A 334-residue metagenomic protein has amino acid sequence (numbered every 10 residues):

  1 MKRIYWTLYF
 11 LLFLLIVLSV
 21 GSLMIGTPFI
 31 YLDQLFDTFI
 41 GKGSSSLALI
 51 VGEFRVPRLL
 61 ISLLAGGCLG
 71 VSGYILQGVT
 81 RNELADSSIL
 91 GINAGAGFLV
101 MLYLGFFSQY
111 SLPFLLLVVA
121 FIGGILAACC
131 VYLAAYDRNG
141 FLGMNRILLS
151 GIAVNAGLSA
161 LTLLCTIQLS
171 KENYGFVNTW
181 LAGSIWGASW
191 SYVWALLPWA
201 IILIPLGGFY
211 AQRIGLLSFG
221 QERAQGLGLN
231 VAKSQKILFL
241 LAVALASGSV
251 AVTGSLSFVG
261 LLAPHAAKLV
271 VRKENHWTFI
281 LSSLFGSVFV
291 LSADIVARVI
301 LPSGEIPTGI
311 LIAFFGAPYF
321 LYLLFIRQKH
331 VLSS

Functional and structural regions predicted by a protein language model:
M1-S334: Alpha-helical transmembrane segments in inner-membrane proteins
